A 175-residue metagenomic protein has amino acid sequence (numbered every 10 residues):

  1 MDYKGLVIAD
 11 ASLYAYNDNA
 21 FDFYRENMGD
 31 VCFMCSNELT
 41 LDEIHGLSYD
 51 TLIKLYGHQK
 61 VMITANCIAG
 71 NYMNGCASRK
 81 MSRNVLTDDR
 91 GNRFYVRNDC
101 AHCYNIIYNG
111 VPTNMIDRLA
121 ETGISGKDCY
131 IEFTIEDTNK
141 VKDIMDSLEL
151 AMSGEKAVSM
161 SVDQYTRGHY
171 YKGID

Functional and structural regions predicted by a protein language model:
M1-D175: Active-site pocket-lining/capping segments in soluble small-molecule metabolic enzymes
